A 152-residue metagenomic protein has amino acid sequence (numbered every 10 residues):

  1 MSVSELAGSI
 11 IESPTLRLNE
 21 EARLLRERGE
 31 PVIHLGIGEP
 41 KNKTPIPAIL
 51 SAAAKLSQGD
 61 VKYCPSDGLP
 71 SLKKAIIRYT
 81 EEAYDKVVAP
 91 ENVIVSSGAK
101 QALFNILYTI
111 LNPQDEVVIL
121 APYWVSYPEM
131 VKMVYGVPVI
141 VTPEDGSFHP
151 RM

Functional and structural regions predicted by a protein language model:
S4-G98, N105: N-terminal small-domain helix-loop-helix segment of the aminotransferase-like
D60-M152: Conserved core of the PLP fold type I
